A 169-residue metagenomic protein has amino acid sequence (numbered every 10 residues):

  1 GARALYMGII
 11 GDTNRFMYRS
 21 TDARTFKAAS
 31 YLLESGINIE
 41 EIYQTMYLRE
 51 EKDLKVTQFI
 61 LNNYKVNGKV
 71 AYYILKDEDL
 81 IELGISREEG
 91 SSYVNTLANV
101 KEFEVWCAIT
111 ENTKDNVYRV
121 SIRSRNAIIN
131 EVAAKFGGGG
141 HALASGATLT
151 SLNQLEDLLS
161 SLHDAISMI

Functional and structural regions predicted by a protein language model:
Y6, G11-K135, G140-I169: Hydrophobic helix-and-loop "lid/oligomerization" segment in the mid-to-C-terminal part of catalytic domains
